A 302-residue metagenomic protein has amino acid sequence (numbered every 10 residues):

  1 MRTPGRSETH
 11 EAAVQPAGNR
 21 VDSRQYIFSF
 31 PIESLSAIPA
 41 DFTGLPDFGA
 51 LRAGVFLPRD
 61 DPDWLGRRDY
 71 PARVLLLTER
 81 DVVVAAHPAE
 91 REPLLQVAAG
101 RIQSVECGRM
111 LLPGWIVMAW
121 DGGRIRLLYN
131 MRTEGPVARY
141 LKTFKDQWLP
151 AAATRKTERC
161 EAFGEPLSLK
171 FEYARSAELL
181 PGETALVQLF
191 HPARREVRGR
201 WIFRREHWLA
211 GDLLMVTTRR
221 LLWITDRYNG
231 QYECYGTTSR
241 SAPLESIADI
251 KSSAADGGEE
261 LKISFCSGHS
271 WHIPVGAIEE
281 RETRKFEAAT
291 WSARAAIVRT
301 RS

Functional and structural regions predicted by a protein language model:
R2-L75, E79, H87-P88, E92-P93 (+3 more regions): Intrinsic disorder/low-complexity detector
